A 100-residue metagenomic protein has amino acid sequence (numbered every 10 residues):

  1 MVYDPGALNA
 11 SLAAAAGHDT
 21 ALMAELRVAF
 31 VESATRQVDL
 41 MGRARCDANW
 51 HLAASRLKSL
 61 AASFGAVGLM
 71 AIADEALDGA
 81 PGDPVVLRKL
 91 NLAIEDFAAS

Functional and structural regions predicted by a protein language model:
M1-S100: Two-component system phosphorelay core
